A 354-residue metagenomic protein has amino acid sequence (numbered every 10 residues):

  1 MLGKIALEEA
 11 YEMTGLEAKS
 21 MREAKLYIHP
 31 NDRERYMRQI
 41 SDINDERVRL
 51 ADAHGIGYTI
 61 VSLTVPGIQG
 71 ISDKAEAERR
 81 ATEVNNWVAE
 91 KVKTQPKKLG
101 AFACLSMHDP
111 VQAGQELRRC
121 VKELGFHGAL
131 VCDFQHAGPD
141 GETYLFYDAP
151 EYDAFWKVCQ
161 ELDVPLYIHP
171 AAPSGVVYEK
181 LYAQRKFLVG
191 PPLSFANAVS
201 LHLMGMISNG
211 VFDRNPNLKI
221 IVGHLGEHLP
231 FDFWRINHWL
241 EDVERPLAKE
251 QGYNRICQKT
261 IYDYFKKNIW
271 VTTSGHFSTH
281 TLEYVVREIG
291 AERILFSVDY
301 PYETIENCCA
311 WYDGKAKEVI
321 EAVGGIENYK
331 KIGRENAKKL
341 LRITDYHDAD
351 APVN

Functional and structural regions predicted by a protein language model:
L2-A6, Y11-Y58, N86-T94, Q115-R119 (+6 more regions): Mid-to-C-terminal alpha-helical segments outside catalytic/metal-binding sites
Y11, M107, P170-Y178, P301-E303: Short glycine-enriched loops at secondary-structure junctions
Y27-I28, T64-R80, H108-Q112, P139-D140 (+2 more regions): Surface-exposed, active-site-proximal loop segments in enzymatic domains
H29-D42, I71, L99-V111: Active-site mouth loops of central-metabolism enzymes
Y36-D45, A81-T82, N86, G141-W156: Aromatic- and glycine-enriched glycan-recognition loops and surfaces that form the carbohydrate-binding subsites
I56, S62-V65, C104-S106, H169-A172 (+2 more regions): Short, well-ordered beta-to-alpha junction loops that form the rim of enzyme active sites and present histidine/acidic
R80-K98, D153-I168: Alpha-helix-loop-beta-strand connector modules within alpha/beta enzyme cores
V121-I289, R293-L295, V353-N354: Catalytic pocket-lining loop regions of alpha/beta-barrel enzymes, especially the amidohydrolase/enolase/GH5 lineages
